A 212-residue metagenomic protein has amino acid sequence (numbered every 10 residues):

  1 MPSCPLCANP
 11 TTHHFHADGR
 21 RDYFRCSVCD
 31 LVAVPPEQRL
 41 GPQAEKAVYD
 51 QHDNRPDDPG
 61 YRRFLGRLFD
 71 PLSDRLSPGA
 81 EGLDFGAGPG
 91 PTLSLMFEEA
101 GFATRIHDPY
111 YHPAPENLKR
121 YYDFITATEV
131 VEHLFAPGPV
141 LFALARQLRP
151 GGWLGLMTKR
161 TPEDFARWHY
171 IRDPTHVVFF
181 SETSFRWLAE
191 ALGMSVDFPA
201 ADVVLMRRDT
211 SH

Functional and structural regions predicted by a protein language model:
M1-F124, T128, L141-F142, R172-D173 (+4 more regions): Conserved N-terminal segment of class I S-adenosyl-L-methionine
S77, F135, R149: Short conserved AdoMet
L93-S94, A136-P137, F165-R167: Short glycine-/acidic-enriched loop or helix-start segments at secondary-structure transitions that form or flank
E129-H133: A short His-aromatic
L134-L144, T158: A short, conserved alpha-helix within the catalytic core of class I
L141-W153: A short glycine-rich, Lys/Arg-flanked "PGG" loop and its adjoining helix->strand segment in the class I
L156-V178, T183-S184, L188: Short, glycine-/aromatic-enriched active-site segment of Class I SAM-dependent methyltransferases
